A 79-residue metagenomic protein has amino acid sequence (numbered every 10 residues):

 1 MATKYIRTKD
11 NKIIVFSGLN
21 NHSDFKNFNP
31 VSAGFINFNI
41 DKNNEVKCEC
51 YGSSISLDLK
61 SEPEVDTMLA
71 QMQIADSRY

Functional and structural regions predicted by a protein language model:
M1-Y79: Intrinsic low-complexity, intrinsically disordered or marginally ordered coil/linker segments
